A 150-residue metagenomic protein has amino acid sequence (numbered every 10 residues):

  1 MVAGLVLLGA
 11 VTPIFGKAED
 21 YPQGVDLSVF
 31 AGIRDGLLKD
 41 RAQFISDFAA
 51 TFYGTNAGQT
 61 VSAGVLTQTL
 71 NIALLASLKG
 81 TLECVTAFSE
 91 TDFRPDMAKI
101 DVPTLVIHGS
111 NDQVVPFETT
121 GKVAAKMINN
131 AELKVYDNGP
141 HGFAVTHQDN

Functional and structural regions predicted by a protein language model:
V2-A3, I128-A131: Core-facing hydrophobic residues within beta-strands of well-ordered domains
V2-G16: A conserved short beta-strand
I14, L75, V114-V115, G142-V145: A short, basic/aromatic alpha-helical/loop segment that forms part of the nucleotidyl-sugar donor-binding site
G16-S28, D35-A98: Conserved alpha/beta-hydrolase catalytic His-Asp/Glu region
T86, F93, V102, F117-A125: Short alpha-helix in the alpha/beta-hydrolase fold that links the catalytic acid
I100, V106-H108, D112: Short beta-strand/loop motif that positions the catalytic acidic residue of the alpha/beta-hydrolase fold
S110-Q113, N138-P140: Acidic beta-to-alpha connecting loop that harbors the catalytic carboxylate
L133, G139-D149: Catalytic histidine-centered segment of alpha/beta-hydrolase-like enzymes
